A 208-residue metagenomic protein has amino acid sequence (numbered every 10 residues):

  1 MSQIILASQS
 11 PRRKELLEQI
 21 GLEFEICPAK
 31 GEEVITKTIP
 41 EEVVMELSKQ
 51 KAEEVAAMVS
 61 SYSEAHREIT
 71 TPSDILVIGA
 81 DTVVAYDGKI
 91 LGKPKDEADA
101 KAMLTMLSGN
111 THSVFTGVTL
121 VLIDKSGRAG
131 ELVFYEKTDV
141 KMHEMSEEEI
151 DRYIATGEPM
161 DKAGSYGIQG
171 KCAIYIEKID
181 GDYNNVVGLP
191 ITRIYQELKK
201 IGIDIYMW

Functional and structural regions predicted by a protein language model:
S2-I5, E18, P40-W208: Anionic-ligand binding patches
L6-S10: Glycine-rich beta-to-alpha transition loops that act as phosphate-gripper elements at the mouths of alpha/beta enzyme
R12-K14: Short, glycine/polar-rich helix-capping loops at beta-to-alpha or helix-loop-helix junctions that flank or form
I20-L22: Short, structured coil segments at secondary-structure junctions
F24-E25, E177: A short, local hydrophobic-aromatic micro-motif
E25-E33: A short beta-strand-loop structural module common to alpha/beta enzyme folds
I35-I39: Short, charged, surface-exposed secondary-structure boundary motifs
